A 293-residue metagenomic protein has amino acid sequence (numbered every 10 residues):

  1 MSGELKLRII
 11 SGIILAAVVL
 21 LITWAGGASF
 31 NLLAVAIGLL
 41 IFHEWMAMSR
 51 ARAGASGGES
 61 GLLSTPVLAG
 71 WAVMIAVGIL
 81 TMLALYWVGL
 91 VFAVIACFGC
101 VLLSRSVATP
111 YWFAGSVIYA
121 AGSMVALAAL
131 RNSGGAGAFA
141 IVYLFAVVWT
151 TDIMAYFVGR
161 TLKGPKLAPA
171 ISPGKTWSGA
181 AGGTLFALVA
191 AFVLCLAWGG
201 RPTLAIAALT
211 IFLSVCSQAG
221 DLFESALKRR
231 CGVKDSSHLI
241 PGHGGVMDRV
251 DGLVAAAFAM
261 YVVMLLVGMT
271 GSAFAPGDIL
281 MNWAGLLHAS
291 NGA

Functional and structural regions predicted by a protein language model:
M1-I211: Membrane-embedded alpha-helical bundles of polytopic integral membrane proteins
M1-S2, L7-R8, W45, I153 (+6 more regions): Short leucine-rich amphipathic alpha-helices used at interfaces
L21, A25, A129, S172 (+8 more regions): Alpha-helix termini
G26, L40, N132, F145 (+6 more regions): Unusually extended, aromatic-enriched hydrophobic runs near protein termini
L40-S49, V148-G164, W177, A181 (+1 more regions): Acidic (Asp/Glu-rich) catalytic motifs at the cytosolic membrane interface
S104-W112, L204-A219, F223-E224, G271-A293: Hydrophobic alpha-helical transmembrane segments and immediately flanking/interface helices in integral membrane
F113-A121, F223-L227, A256-M260: A short, terminal or domain-edge coil/loop segment
G232-I240, G244-A293: C-terminal membrane module of polytopic membrane proteins
